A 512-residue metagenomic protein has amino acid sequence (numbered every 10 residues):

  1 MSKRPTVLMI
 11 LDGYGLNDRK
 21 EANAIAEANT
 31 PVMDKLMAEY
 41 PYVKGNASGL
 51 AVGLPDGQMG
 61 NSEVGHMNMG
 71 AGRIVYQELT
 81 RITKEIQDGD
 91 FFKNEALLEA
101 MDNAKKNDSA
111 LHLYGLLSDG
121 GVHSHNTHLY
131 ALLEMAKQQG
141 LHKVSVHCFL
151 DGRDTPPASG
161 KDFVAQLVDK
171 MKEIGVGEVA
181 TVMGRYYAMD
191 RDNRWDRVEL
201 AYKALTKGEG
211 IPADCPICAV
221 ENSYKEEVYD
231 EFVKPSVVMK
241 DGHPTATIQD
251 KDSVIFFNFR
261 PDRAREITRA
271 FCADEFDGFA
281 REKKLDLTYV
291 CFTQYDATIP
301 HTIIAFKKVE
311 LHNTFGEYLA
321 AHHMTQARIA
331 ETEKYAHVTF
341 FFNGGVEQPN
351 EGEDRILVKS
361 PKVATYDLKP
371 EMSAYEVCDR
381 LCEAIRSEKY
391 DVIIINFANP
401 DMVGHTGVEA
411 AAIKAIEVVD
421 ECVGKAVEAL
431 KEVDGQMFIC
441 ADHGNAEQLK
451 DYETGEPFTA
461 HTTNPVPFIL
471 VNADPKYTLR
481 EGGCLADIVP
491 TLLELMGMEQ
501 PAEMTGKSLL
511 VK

Functional and structural regions predicted by a protein language model:
M1-K512: Feature captures the catalytic ectodomains and active-site-proximal regions of enzymes that hydrolyze or transfer
